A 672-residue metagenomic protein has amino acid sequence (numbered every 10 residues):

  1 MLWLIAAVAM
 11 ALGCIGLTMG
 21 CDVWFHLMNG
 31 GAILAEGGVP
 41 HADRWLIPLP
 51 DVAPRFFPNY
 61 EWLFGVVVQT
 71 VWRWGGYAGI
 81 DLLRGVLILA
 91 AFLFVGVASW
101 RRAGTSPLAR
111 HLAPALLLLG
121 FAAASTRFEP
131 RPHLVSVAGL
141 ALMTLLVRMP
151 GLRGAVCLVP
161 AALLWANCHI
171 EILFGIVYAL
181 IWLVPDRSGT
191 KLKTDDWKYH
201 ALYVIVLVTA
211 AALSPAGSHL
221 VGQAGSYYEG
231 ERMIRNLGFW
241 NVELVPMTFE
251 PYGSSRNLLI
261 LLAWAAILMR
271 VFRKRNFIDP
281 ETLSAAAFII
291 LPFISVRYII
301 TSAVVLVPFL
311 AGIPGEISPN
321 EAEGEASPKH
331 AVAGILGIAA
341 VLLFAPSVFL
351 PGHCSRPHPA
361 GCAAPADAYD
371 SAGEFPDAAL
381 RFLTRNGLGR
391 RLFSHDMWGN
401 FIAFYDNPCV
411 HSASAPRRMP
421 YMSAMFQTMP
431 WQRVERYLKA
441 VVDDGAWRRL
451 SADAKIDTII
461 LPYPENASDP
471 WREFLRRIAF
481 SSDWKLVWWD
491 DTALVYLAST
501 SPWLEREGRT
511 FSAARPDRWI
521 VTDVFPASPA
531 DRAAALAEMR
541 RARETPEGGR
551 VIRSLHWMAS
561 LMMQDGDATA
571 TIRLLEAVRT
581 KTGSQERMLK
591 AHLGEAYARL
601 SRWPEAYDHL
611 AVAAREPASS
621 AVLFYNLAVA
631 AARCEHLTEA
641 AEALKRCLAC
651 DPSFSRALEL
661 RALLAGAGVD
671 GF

Functional and structural regions predicted by a protein language model:
A9-M10, G120-A124, A141-L146, A155-I170 (+3 more regions): Membrane-interface alpha helices of multi-pass inner-membrane proteins
D22, L34, V39, I170-F272 (+1 more regions): Transmembrane catalytic cores of multi-pass membrane glycosyltransferases and polysaccharide-assembly enzymes
P48-A78, L82, V86: Short hydrophobic/aromatic helix or loop-helix immediately within or flanking a transmembrane segment in polytopic
L82-G104: Transmembrane-helix motifs of polytopic, lipid-linked glycan transferases
A113-P114, M149-L163, D196-L202, P280-A285: Short hydrophobic alpha-helices at membrane interfaces in multi-pass membrane enzymes
L140-V156, A266-R275: Membrane-interface transmembrane helices that cradle and orient dolichyl/undecaprenyl
V204-I205, P308, I317-G352: Signature aromatic-anchored transmembrane alpha helix within multi-pass, membrane-resident enzymes that catalyze glycan
F349, H353-R418, F426-F672: C-terminal luminal/periplasmic domains and tails of membrane-associated envelope-modifying transferases
